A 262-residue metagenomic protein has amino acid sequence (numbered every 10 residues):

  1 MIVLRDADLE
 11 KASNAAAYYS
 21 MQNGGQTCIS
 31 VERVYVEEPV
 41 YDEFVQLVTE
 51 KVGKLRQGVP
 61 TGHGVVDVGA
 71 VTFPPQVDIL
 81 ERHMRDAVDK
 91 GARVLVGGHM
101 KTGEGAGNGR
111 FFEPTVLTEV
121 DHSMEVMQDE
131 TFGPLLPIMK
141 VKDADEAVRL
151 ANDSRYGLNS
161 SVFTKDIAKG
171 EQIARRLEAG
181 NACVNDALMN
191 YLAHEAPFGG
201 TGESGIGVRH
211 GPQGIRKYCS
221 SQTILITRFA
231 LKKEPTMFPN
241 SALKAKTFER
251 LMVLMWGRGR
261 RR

Functional and structural regions predicted by a protein language model:
M1-D121, V184, T247, G257-R261: ALDH superfamily catalytic-core signature
G107-R262: Conserved C-terminal structural/oligomerization subdomain of aldehyde/semialdehyde dehydrogenase
